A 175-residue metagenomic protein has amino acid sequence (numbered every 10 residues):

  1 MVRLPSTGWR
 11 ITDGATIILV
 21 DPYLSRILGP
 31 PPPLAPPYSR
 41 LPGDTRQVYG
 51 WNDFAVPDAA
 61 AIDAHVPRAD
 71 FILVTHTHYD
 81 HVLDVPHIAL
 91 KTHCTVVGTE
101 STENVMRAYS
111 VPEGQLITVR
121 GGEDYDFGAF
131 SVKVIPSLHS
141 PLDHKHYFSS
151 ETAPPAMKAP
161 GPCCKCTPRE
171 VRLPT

Functional and structural regions predicted by a protein language model:
M1-L4, I18-D21, S131-S137: Active-site-proximal beta-strand elements of phosphoester/diester hydrolases
M1-R3, I72, T95-T99, Q115: Short, hydrophobic beta-strand segments that form beta-sheet elements in well-ordered domains
P5-W9, L24-S25: Short polar catalytic/cofactor-binding loops
G8-T12, P174-T175: Short beta-strand scaffold segments in enzyme catalytic cores
I11-G14, F127-G128: Active-site beta-strand termini and strand-to-loop segments that position acidic
T16, K91-C94: A short helix->loop->beta-strand "cap" motif at the edges of active sites that frequently abuts
T16-V74, L83-H87, P141-V171: Pre-active-site segment of Zn-dependent metallo-hydrolases
G98-T175: Metallo-beta-lactamase
